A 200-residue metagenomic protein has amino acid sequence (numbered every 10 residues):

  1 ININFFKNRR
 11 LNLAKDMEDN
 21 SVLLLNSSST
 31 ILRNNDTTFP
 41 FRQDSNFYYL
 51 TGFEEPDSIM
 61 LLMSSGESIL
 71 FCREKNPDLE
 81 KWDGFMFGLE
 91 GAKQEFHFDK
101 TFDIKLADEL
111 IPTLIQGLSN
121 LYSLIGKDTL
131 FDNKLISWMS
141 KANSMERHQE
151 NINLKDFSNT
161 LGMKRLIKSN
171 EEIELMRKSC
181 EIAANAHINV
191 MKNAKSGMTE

Functional and structural regions predicted by a protein language model:
I1-I188: A composition/biophysics-driven feature that prefers long, compositionally simple stretches
N189-A194: Short regulatory/linker helices and ligand/cofactor-binding micro-motifs at input modules
K195-E200: Signal-transducing coiled-coil linker helices
